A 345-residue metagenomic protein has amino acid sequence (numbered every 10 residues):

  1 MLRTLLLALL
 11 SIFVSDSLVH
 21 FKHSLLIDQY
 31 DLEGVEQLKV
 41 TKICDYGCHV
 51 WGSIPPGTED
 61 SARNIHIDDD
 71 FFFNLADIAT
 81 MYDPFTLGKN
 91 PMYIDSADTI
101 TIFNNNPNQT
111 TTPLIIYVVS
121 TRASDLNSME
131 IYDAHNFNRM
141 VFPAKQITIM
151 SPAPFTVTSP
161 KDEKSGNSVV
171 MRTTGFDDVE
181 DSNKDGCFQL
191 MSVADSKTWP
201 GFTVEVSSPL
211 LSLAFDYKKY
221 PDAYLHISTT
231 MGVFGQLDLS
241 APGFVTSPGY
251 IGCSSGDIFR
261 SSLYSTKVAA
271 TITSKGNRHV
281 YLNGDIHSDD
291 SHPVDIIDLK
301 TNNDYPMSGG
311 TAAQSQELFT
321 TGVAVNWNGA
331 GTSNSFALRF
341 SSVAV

Functional and structural regions predicted by a protein language model:
L2-S17: Cleavable N-terminal signal peptides of Sec/SRP-targeted secreted and luminal proteins
S15-V345: Domain-level representation of secreted and single-pass membrane ectodomains enriched in extracellular protease systems
